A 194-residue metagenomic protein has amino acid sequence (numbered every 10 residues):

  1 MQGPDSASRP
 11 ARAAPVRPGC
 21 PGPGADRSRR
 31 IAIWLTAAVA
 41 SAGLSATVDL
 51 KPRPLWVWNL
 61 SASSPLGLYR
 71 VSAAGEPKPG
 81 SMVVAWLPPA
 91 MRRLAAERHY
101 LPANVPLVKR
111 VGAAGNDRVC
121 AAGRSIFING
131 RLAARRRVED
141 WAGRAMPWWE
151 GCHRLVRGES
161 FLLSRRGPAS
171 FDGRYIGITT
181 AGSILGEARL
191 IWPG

Functional and structural regions predicted by a protein language model:
M1-P106, R154, I176-G194: Protein maturation boundaries and topogenic segments
A74, P88, N116-R118, R166: Short loop segments at secondary-structure junctions
G80-S81, N116, G158: Loop/turn positions that initiate beta-strands
P102-R135: Mid-length scaffold segments of soluble, non-membrane domains
L107, F127-G194: Beta-strand-rich cores of mature extracytoplasmic or soluble domains
